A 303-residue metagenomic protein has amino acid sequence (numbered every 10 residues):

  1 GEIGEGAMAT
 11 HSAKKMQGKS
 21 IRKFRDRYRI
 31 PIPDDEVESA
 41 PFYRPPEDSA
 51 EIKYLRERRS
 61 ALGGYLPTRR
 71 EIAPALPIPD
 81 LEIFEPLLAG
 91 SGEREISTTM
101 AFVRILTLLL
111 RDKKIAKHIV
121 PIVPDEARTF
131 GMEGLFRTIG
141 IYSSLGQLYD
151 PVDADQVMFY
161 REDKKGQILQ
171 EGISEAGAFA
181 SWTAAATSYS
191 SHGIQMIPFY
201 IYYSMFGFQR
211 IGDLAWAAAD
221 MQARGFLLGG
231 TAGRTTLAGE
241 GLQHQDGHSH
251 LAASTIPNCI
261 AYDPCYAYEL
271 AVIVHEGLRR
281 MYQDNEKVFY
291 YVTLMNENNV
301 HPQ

Functional and structural regions predicted by a protein language model:
E2-G4: Conserved RecA-like P-loop NTPase helicase motor core
H11-G18, Q243, G247: Short, conserved loop/turn and helix-capping segments at secondary-structure boundaries that abut family-defining
A13-P45: Conserved P-loop NTPase catalytic core
A40-P302: Thiamine diphosphate
